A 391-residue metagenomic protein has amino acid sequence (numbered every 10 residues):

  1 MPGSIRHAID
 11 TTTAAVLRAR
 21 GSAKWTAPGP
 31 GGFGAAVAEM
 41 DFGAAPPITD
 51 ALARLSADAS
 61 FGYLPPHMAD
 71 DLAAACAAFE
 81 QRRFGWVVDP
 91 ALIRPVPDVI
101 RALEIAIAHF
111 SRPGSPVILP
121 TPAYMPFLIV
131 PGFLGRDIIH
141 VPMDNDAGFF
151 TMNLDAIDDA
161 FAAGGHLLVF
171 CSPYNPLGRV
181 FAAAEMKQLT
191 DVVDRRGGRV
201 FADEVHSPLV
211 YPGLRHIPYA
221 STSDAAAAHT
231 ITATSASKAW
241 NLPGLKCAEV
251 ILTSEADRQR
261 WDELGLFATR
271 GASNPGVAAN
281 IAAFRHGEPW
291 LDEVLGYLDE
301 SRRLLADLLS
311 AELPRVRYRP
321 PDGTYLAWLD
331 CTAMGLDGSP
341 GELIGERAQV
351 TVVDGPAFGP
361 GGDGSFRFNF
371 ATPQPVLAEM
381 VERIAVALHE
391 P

Functional and structural regions predicted by a protein language model:
P2-D98, I105, H286, P391: N-terminal small-domain helix-loop-helix segment of the aminotransferase-like
F61-D191, P208-L209, L214-A225, I231: Conserved core of the PLP fold type I
A78, D159, S339, L343-V352 (+1 more regions): PLP-dependent enzyme catalytic core of the Aspartate aminotransferase-like
L134, R195-R196, A348: Helix C-cap/helix->beta junction micro-motif
D224-D299, L308: Conserved core segment of the aminotransferase class I/II
I281, L298-A306, Y318-C331: Conserved glycine-rich beta-strand-loop-beta hairpin in the small C-terminal domain of fold type I
